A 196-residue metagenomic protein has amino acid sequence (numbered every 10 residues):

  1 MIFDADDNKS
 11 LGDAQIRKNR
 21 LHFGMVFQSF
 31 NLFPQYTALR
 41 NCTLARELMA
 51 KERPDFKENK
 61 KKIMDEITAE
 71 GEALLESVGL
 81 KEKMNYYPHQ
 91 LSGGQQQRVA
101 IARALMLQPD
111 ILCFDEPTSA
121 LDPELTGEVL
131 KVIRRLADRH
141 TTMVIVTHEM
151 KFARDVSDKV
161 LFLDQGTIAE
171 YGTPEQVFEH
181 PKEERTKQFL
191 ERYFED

Functional and structural regions predicted by a protein language model:
Y87-L91, Q95: Conserved ABC ATPase signature
M106-D110: A short, proline-enriched helix->beta-strand linker immediately N-terminal to the Walker B motif in ABC-type P-loop
L112-D115: Catalytic Walker B motif of ABC-type/P-loop ATPase nucleotide-binding domains
P123-L125: Helix N-cap at the start of a conserved alpha-helix in ABC-type nucleotide-binding domains
T147-H148: H-loop/switch region of ABC-family ATPase nucleotide-binding domains
Y171-G172: ABC ATPase "signature
